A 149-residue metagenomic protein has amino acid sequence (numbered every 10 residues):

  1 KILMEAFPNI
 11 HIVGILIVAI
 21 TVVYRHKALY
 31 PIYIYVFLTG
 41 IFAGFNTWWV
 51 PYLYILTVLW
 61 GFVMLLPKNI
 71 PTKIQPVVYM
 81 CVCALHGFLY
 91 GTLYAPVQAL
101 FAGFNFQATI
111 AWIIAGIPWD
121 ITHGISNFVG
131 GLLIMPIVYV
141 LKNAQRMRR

Functional and structural regions predicted by a protein language model:
K1, I12-G14, I125, G131-L132: Function-critical hydrophobic alpha-helical transmembrane segments in multi-pass membrane proteins
K1-I12, I34-P67: Interfacial aromatic-anchored transmembrane helix boundaries in multi-pass membrane proteins
L3, V23-Y24, F42, I125: Transmembrane helix irregularities
I12-L29, F62-L66: Generic transmembrane alpha-helix motif of multi-pass integral membrane proteins
V18, L65-V78: Membrane-interface helix-boundary motifs at transmembrane edges
W49-P51, T72-R149: Membrane-embedded alpha-helical hairpins and interfacial helices in multi-pass inner-membrane proteins
